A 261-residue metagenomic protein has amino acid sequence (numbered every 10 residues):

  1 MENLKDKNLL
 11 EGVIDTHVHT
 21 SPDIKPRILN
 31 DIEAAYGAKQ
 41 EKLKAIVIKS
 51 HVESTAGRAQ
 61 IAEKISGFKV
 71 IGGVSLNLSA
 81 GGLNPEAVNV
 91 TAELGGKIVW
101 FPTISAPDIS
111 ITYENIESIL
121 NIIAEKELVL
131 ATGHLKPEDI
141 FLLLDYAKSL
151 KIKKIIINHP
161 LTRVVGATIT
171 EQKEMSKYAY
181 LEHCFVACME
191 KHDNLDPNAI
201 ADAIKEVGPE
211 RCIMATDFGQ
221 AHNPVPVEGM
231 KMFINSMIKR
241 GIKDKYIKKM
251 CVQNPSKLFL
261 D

Functional and structural regions predicted by a protein language model:
M1-G67: An N-terminally biased module of ancient metal coordination in phosphate/nucleic-acid-related enzymes
M1-K7, N84-K97, I169-K173, A199-E206: Short amphipathic alpha-helices and their capping/turn segments at secondary-structure boundaries
I14-V18, I46-I48, I71-V74, V99-F101 (+4 more regions): Hydrophobic faces of well-ordered beta-strands that scaffold small-molecule active sites in alpha/beta enzyme cores
H19-S21, H51-E53, G73-S79, P102-A106 (+4 more regions): Active-site beta-loop-alpha junctions enriched in small/polar residues
I28-E33, P85, T112-E117, I169-T170 (+2 more regions): Charged helix-capping and loop-helix junction motifs
I65-N158, V164: Extended substrate/RNA-proximal surfaces in nucleic-acid metabolism proteins
P209-P226: Short acidic/histidine-rich active-site segments
M230-D261: Mid-to-C-terminal alpha-helical segments outside catalytic/metal-binding sites
